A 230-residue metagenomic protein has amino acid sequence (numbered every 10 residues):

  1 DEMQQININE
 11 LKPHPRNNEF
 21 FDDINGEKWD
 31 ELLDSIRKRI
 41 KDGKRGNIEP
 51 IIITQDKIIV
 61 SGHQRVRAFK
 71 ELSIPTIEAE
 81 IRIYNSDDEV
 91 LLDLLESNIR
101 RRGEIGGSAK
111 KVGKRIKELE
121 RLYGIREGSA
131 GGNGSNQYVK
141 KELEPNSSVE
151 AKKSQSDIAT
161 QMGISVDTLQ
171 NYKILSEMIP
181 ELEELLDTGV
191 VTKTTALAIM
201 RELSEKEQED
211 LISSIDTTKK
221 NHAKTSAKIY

Functional and structural regions predicted by a protein language model:
D1-R82, V90-G106: Short, charged/polar connector segments at secondary-structure boundaries
I36, I40, K70, S176 (+3 more regions): Hydrophobic residues in alpha-helical segments
K44-R45, I74, E177-P180, V190-V191 (+1 more regions): Residue-level recognition of short, well-ordered coil/turn positions that link secondary-structure elements
N47-E49, Q64, Q137, Q155 (+1 more regions): Glutamine-centric residue-chemistry signal
G103-E202: Alpha-helical interaction elements
M200-S226: A short, Lys/Arg-enriched interface patch at domain edges and termini
